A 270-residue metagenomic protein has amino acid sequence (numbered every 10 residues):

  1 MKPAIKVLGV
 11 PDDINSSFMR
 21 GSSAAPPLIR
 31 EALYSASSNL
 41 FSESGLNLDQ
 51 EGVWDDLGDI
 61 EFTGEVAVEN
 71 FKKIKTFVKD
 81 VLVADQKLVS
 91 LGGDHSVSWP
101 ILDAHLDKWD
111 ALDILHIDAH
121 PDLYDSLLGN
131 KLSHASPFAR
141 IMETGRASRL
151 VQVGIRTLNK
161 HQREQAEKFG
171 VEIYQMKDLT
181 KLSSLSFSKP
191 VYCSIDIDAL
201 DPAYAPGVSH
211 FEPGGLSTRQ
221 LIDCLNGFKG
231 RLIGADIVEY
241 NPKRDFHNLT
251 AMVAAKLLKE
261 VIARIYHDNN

Functional and structural regions predicted by a protein language model:
M1-N270: Conserved alpha-helical scaffold segments that buttress catalytic/binding sites
